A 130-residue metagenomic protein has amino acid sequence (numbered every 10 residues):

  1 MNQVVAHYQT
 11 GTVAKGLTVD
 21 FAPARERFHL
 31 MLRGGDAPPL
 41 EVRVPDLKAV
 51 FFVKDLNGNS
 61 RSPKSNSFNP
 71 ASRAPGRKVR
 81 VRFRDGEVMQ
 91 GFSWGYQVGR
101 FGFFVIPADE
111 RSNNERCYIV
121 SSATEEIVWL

Functional and structural regions predicted by a protein language model:
M1-L130: Conserved RNA-binding domains used in RNP assembly and mRNA/RNA metabolism
